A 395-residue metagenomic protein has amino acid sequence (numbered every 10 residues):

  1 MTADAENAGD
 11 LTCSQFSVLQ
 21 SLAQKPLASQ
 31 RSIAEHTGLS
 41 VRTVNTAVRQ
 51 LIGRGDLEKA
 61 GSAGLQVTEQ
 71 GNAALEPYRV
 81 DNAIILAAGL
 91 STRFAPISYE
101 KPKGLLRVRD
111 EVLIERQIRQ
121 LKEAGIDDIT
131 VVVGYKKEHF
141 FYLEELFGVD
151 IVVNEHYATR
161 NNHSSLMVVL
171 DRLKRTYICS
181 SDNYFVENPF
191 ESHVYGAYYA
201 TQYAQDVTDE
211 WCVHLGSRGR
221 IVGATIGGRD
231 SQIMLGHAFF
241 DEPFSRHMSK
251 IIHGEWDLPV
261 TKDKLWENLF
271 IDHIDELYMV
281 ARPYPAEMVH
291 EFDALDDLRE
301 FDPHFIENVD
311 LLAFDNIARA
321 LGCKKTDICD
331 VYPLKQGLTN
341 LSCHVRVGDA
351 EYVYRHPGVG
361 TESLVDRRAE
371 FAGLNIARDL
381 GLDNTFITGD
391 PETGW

Functional and structural regions predicted by a protein language model:
D4-S14, S29, G61-Y78: Short, cationic-aromatic polyanion-contact patches
A8-L39: Short amphipathic alpha-helical interface segments
A23, N72-A83, I233-I317: Conserved alpha/beta core of the MobA/IspD/sugar-nucleotide pyrophosphorylase nucleotidyltransferase superfamily
I52-S62: A short, conserved structural fragment
Q70-K137: N-terminal glycine-rich phosphate-binding loop and ensuing alpha1 helix
E138-W211: Conserved beta-loop-beta/alpha segment of the NTase-like Rossmann-fold superfamily that binds/positions NTPs
V186-T261: Conserved core of the sugar-phosphate nucleotidyltransferase
Y332-W395: ATP-binding pocket architecture of kinase catalytic cores
